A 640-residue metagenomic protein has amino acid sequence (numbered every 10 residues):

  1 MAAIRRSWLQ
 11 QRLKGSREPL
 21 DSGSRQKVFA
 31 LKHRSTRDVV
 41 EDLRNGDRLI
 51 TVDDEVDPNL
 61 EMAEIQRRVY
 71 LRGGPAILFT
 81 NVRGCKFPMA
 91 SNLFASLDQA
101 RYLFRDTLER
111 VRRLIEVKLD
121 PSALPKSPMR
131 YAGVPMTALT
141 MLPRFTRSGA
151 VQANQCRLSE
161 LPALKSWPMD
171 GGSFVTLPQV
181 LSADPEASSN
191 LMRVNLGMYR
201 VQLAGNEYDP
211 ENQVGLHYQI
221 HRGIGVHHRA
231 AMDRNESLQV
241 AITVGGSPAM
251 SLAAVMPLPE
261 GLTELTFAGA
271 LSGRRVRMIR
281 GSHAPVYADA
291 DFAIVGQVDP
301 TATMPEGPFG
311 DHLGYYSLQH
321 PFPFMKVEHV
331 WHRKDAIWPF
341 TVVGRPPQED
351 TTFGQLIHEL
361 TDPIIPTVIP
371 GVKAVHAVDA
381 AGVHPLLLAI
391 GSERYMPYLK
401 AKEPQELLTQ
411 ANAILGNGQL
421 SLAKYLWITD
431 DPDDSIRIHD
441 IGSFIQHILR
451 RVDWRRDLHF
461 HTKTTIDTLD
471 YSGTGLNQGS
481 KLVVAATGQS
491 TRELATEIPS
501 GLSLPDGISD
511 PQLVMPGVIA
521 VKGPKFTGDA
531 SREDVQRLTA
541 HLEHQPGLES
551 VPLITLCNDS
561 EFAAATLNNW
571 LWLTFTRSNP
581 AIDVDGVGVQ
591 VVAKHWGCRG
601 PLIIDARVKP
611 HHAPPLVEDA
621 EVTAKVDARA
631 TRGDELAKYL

Functional and structural regions predicted by a protein language model:
W8-L13, R25-F309, L313-F324, E328-L640: Extended, highly charged
